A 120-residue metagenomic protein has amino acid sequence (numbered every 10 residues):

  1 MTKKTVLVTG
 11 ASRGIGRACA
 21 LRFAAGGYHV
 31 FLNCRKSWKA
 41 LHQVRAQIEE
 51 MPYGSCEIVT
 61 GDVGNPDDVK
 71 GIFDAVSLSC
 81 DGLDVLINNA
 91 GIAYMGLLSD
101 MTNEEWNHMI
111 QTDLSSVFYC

Functional and structural regions predicted by a protein language model:
T5-V8, L86-I87: Conserved hydrophobic beta-strands of the Rossmann-like cofactor-binding core in SDR/related NAD(P)H-dependent
S12-R13: Conserved glycine-rich cofactor-binding loop
Y28-Q43: Conserved glycine-rich Rossmann-like NAD(P)H-binding loop of the short-chain dehydrogenase/reductase
W38-K39, T60-I72, N103: The beta1-alpha1 cofactor-binding region of Rossmann-like NAD(H)/NADP(H)-dependent oxidoreductases
N89-Y94: Conserved NAD(P)H cofactor-binding loop of Rossmann-fold oxidoreductase domains
L97-L98, E105-I110: Substrate-binding pocket helix/loop in short-chain dehydrogenase/reductase
